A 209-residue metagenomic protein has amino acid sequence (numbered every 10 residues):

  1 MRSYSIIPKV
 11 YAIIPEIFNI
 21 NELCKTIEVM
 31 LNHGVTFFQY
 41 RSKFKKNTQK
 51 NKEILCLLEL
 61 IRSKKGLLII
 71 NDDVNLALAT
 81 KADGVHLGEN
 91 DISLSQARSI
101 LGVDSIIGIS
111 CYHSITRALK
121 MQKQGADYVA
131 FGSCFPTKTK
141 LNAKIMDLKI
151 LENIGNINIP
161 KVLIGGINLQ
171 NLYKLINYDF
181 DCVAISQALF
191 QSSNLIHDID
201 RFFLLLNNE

Functional and structural regions predicted by a protein language model:
M1-L94, S99-Y128, A143, K149 (+4 more regions): Conserved N-terminal beta1-alpha1 strand-loop-helix module at the mouth
F135-T137: A short, flexible beta-alpha/helix-coil linker loop
I164, S186: Short hydrophobic "strand-cap" motifs at the C-terminus of beta-strands
